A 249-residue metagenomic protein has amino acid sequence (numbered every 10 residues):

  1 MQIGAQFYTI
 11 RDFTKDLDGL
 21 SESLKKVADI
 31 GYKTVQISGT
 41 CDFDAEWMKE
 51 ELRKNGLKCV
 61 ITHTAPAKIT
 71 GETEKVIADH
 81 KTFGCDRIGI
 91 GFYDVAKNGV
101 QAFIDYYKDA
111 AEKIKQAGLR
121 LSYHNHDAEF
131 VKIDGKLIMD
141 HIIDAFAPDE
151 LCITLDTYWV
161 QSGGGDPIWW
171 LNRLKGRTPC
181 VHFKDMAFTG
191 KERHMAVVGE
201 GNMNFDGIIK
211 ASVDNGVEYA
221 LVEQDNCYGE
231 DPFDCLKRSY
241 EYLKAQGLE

Functional and structural regions predicted by a protein language model:
M1-D86, L248-E249: N-terminal pre-domain/capping segments
I3-F7, V35-I37, C59-T64, I88-I90 (+4 more regions): Hydrophobic faces of well-ordered beta-strands that scaffold small-molecule active sites in alpha/beta enzyme cores
A5, V27, V35, L52 (+8 more regions): Conserved, mostly hydrophobic/aromatic
R11-L17, T34-W47, T64-T73, Y93-Q101 (+5 more regions): Acidic-and-aromatic substrate-binding clefts and catalytic sites of carbohydrate-active enzymes
D29-I30, F83, A117, G176 (+1 more regions): Structural motif
M48-T64, A110-I114, D140-P148, F205: Alpha-helix-loop-beta-strand connector modules within alpha/beta enzyme cores
Q116-N202: Acidic/histidine-rich catalytic cores of soluble enzymes
E230-E249: C-terminal helical cap(s) of enzyme catalytic domains, especially alpha/beta-barrels
